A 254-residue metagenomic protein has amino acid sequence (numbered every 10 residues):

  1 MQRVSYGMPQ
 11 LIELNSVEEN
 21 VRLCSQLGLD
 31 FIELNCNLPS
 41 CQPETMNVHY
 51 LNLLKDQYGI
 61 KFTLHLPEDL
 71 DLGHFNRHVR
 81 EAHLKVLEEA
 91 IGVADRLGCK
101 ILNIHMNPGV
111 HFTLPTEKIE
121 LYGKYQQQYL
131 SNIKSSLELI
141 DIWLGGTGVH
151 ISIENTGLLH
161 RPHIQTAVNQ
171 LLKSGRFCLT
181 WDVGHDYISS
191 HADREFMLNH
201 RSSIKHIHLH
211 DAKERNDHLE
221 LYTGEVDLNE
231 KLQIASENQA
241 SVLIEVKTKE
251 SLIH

Functional and structural regions predicted by a protein language model:
M1-E89, D95: N-terminal pre-domain/capping segments
Q2-R3, L14, E18-S25, G73 (+5 more regions): Histidine-acidic metal/acid-base catalytic patches
Y6, F62, I151, F177 (+1 more regions): Hydrophobic anchor at the start of a short beta-strand that flanks the dinucleotide cofactor-binding loop
P9-E13, L34-P39, P67-D69, N107-G109 (+4 more regions): Active-site beta-loop-alpha junctions enriched in small/polar residues
L29, I60, C99, V149 (+1 more regions): Short glycine/serine/threonine/alanine-rich loop segments
F31, T63, S152-E154, T180 (+1 more regions): Generic enzyme active-site microenvironment
H49-D69, N132-L144, L228-I234: Alpha-helix-loop-beta-strand connector modules within alpha/beta enzyme cores
Q57, N76-C178: Active-site acidic/histidine proton-transfer and metal-coordination neighborhood in alpha/beta enzyme cores
